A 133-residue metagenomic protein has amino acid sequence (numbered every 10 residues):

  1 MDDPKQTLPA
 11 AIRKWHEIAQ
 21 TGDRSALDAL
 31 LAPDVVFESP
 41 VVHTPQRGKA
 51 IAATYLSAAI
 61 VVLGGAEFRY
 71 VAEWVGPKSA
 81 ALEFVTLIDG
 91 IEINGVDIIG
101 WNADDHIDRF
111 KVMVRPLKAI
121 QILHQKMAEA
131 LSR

Functional and structural regions predicted by a protein language model:
M1-A29, P33, A128-R133: Short, low-complexity N-terminal intrinsically disordered segments enriched in polar/charged residues
D2, I18, V42-H43, I98: Short N-terminal micro-motifs specific to bacterial/archaeal maturation and metal-cluster initiation sites
D2-D3, S57-R133: A beta-strand edge to alpha-helix "cap/lid" segment located at domain peripheries
K5, R24-A26, L30-P77: A solvent-exposed, acidic/Ser-Thr-rich amphipathic alpha-helical stretch
P9, A32, K49, A53 (+2 more regions): Secondary-structure boundary/capping motif
A11-I12, F37, V41, F84: Residue-level detector of alpha-helix boundaries and kinks
W15, T44-P45, L117: Compositionally biased, intrinsically disordered low-complexity segments
Q20, Q46, I93: Short glycine/serine/threonine-biased micro-segments
